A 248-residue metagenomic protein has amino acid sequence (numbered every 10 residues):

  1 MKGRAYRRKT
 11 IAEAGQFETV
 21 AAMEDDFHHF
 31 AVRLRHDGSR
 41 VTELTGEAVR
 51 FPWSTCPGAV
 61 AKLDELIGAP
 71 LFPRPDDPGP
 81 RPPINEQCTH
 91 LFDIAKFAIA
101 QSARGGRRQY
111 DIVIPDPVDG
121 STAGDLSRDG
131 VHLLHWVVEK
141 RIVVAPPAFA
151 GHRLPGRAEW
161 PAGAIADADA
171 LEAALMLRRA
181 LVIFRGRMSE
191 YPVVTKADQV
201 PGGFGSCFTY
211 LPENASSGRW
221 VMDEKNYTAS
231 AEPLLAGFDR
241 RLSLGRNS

Functional and structural regions predicted by a protein language model:
K2-S248: Active-site- and interface-proximal helix/loop "cap" or "latch" segments in soluble metabolic and energy-transducing
